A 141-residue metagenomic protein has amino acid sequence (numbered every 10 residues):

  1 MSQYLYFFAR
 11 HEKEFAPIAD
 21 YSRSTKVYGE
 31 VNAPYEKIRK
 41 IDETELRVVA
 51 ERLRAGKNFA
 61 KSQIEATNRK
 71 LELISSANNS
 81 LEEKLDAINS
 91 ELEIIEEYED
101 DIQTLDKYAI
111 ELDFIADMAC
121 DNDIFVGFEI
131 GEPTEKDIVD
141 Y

Functional and structural regions predicted by a protein language model:
M1-Y141: Acidic (Asp/Glu-rich) sequence patches and key acidic residues that form negatively charged surfaces used
